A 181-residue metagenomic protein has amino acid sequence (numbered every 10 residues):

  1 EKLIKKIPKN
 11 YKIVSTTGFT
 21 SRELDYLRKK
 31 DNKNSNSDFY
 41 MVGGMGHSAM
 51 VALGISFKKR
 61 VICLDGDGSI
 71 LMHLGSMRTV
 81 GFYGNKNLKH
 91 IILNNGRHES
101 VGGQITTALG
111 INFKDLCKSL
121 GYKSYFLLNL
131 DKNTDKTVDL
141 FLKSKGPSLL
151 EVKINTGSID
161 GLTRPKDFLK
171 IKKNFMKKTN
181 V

Functional and structural regions predicted by a protein language model:
E1-M45: Active-site diphosphate/adenylate-binding microenvironment
Y26-F175, T179: Thiamine diphosphate
